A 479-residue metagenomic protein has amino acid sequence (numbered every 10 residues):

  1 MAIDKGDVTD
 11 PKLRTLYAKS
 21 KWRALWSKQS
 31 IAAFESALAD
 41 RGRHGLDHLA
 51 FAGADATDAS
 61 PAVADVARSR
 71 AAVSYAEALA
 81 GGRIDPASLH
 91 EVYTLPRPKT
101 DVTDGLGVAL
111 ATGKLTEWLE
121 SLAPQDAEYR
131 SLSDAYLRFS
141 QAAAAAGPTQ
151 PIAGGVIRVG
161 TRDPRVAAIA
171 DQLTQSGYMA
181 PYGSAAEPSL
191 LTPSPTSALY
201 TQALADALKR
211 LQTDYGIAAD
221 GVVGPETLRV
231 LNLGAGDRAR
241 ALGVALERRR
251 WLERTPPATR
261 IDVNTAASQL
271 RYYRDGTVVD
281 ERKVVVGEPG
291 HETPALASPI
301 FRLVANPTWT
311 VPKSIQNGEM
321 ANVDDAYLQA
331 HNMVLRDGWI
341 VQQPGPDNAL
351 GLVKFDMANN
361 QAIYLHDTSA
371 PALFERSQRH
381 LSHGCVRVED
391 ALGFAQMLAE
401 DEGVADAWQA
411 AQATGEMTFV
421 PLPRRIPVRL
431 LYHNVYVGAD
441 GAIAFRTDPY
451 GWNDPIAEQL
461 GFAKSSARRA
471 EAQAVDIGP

Functional and structural regions predicted by a protein language model:
M1-P98, T103, G107: Cationic-aromatic interfacial patches
V73, Y93, R97-G107, A111 (+1 more regions): Well-ordered beta-sheet/strand-loop patches within structured domains
